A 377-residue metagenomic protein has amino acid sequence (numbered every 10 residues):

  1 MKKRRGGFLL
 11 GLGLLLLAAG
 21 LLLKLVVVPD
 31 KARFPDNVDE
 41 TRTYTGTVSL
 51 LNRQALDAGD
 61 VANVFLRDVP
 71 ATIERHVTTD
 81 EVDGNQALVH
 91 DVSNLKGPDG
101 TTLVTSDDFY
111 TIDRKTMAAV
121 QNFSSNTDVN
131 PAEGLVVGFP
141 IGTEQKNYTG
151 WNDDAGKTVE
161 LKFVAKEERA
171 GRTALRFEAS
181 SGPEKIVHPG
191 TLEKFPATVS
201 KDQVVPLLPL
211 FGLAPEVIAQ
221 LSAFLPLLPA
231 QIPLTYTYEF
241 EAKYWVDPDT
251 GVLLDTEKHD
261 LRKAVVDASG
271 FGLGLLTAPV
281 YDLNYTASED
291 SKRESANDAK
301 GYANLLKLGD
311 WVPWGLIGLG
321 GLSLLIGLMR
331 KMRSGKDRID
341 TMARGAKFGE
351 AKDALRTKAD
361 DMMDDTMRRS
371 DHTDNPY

Functional and structural regions predicted by a protein language model:
M1-N37: Hydrophobic secretory-pathway targeting helix
K2-L10, G301-M363, M367: Juxtamembrane interface at the cytosolic side of transmembrane helices
V26-P98: Juxtamembrane non-transmembrane segments of integral membrane proteins
T45-T47, S180-E184, L261: Solvent-exposed coil/turn segments that connect beta secondary-structure elements in extracytoplasmic/periplasmic
V89-V164: A cross-kingdom signal targeting lumenal/periplasmic-facing segments of multi-pass membrane and secretory-pathway
K96-T101, P183-E193, L234, K263-F271: Short, cysteine-centered beta-strand-loop-beta hairpins and adjacent loop/turn segments enriched in charged/polar
T143-T256: Membrane-proximal low-complexity regions enriched in glycine and acidic/polar residues
L227-D310: Membrane-proximal extracellular "stem/stalk" segments of glycoproteins immediately N-terminal to a transmembrane helix
